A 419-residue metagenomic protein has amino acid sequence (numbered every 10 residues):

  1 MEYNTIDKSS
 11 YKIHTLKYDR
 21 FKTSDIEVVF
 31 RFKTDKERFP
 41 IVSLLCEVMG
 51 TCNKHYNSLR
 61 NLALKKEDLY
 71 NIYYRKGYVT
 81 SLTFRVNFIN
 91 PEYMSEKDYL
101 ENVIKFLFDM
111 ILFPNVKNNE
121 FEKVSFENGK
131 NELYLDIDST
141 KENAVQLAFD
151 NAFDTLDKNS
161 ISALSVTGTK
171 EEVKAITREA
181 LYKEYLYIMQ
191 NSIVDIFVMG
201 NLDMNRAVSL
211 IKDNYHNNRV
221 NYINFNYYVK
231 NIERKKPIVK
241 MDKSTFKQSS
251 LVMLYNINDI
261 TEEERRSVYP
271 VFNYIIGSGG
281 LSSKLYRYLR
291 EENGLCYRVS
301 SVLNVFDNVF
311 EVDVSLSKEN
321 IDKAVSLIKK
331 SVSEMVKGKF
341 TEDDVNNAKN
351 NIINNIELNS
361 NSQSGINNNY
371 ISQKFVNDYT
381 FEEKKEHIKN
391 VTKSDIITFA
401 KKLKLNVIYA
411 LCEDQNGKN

Functional and structural regions predicted by a protein language model:
M1-L69, T169, Y182-Y288, V407-N419: His/Glu-rich zincin catalytic helix
H14-L16, K22-V42, L59-F113, Q146-E171 (+5 more regions): M16 family metallopeptidases and their MPP-like homologs
C52-H55, E92-M94, F113-E122: Short, polar/flexible loop-turn hinges at active-site or ligand-entry regions and domain interfaces
Y74-K76, L181-M189, S301-N304, I397-K401: Short, flexible, solvent-exposed loop/turn segments with mixed acidic/basic and small polar residues
L112-V116, D138, L186, Q190 (+3 more regions): Sec-exported extracytoplasmic/periplasmic mature domains
V124, N226-P237, D343-N354: Short proline/glycine- and acidic-rich turn/helix-capping motifs at secondary-structure junctions
L133-S139, K236-Q248, I353-Q363: Short, low-order "capping/linker" segments at domain edges
K174-Y182: Active-site glycine-rich loop that binds ribose-phosphate moieties when present
